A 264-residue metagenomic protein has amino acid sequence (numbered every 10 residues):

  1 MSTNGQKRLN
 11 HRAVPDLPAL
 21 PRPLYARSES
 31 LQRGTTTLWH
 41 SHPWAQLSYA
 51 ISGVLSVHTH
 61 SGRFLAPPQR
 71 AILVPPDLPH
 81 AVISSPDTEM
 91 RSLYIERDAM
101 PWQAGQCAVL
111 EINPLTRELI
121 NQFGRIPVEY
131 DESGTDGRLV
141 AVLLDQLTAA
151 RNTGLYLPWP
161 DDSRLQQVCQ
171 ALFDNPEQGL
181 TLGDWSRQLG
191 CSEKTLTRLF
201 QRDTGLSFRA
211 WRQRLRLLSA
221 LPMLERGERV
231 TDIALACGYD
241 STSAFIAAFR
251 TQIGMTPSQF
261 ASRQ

Functional and structural regions predicted by a protein language model:
M1-V54: Generic protein-terminus/edge-of-domain signal
S2, A247-Q264: …primarily DNA-binding HTH/wHTH and HhH modules…
S61-P76: Short acidic-glycine-tyrosine-enriched beta hairpin
Q69, L196, F200, A244-F245 (+1 more regions): Short hydrophobic/aromatic patch on the recognition helix
D77-C107: Ligand-binding loop in jelly-roll beta-barrel domains
M100-Q170: Amphipathic alpha-helical segments enriched in hydrophobic/aromatic residues interleaved with Lys/Arg
F123-D131, Q146-T153, V168-T181, F200 (+4 more regions): Basic, amphipathic alpha-helical hairpins
G183, R202-I246, S262-Q264: Terminal helix-turn-helix DNA-binding modules in bacterial transcription factors
